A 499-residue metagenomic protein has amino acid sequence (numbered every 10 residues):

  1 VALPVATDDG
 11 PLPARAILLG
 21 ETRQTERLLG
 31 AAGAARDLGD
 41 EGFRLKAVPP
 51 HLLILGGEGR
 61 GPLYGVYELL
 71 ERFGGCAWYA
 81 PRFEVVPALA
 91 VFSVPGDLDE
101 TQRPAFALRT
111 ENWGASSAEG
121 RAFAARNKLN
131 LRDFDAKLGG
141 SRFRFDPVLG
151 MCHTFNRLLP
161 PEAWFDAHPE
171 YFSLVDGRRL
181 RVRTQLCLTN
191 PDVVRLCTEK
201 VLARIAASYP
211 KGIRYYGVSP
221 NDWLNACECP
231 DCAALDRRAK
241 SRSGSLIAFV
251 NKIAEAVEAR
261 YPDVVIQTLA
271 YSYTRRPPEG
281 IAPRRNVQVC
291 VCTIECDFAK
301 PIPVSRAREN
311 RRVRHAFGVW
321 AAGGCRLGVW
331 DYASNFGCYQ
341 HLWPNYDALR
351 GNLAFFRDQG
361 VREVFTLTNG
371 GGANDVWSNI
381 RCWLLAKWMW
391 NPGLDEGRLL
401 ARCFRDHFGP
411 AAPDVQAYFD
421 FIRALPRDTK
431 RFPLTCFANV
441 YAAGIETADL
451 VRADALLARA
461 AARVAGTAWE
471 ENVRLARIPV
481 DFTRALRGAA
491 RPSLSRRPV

Functional and structural regions predicted by a protein language model:
P4-G33: Short, well-ordered secondary-structure micro-motifs within conserved domains or adaptor modules
T25-E26, G61-P62, E119-G120, W223-E228 (+4 more regions): Flexible loop/turn segments at secondary-structure boundaries
A32-A248, E255-R260, C290, G318-L342: Feature activates predominantly on carbohydrate-active enzymes
T189-R195, A203, S208, R308-P413 (+1 more regions): Structured mid-domain segments that build the active-site/substrate or prosthetic-cofactor binding neighborhood
D236-I253, R284-P303, F356, L384-D395: Acidic, His- and aromatic-enriched active-site or binding-groove loops in soluble protein domains that engage sugars
V250-R276, L327-S334, V364-L367: Aromatic-lined carbohydrate-recognition surfaces of secreted/lumenal glycan-active proteins
Q267-E295, Q340-D347, A373-C382: Substrate-binding cleft/loops of secretory-pathway carbohydrate-active enzymes
G360, L385-V499: Catalytic domains of carbohydrate-active enzymes that cleave complex glycans
